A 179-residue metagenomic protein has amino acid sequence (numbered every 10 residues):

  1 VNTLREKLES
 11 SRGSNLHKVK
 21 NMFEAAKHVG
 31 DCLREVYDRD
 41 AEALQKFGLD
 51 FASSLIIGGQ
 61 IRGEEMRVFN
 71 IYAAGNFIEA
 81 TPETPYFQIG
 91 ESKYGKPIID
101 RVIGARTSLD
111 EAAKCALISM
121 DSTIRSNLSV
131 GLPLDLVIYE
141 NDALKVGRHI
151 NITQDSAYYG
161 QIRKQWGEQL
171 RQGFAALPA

Functional and structural regions predicted by a protein language model:
V1-E42, I89-K96, D100, Q161 (+1 more regions): Conserved short S/T/G-enriched processing/targeting/catalytic segments and their helical context
H28-F69: Active-site periphery "cap/insert" segments of enzyme catalytic domains
A52, G59-Q60, E64-A179: A two-mode feature
